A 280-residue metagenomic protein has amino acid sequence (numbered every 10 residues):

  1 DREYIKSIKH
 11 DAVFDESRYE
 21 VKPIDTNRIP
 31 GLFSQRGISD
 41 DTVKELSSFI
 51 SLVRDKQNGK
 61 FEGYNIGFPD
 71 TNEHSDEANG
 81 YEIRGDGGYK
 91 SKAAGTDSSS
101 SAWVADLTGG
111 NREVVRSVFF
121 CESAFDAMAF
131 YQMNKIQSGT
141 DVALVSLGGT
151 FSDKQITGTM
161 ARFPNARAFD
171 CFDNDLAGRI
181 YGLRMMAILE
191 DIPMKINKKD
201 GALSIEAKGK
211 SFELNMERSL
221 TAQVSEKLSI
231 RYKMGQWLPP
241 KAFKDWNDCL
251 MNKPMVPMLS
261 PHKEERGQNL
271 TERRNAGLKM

Functional and structural regions predicted by a protein language model:
D1-Y4, S34, D41-V43, Q132 (+1 more regions): Short alpha-helical interface patches
E3-D97: Basic, glycine-enriched DNA-binding surface that flanks or lies within the catalytic cores of DNA
F33, E122, F130, D170 (+1 more regions): Terminal peptide-recognition signature
K56-R162: Phosphate-handling DNA/RNA-contact segment within nucleic-acid enzymes
I136-M280: TOPRIM fold recognition
